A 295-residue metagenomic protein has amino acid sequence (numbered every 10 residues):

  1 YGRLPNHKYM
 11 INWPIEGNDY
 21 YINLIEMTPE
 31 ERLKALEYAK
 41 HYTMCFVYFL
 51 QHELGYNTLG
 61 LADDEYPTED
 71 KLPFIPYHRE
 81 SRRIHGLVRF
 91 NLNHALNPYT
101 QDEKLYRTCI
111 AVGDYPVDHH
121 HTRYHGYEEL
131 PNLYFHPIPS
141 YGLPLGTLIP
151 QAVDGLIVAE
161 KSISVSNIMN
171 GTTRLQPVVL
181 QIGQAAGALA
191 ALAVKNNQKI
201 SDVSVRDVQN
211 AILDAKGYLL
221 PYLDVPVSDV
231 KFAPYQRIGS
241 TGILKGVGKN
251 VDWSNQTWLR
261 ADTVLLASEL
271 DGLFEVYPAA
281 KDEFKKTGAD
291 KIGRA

Functional and structural regions predicted by a protein language model:
Y1-A211: Flavin (FAD/FMN)-binding glycine-rich loop and adjacent Rossmann-like elements that form
Q51, A191, K195, L213-G217 (+2 more regions): Sec-exported extracytoplasmic/periplasmic mature domains
D202-P234: Long, well-structured alpha-helical subdomains associated with metal-dependent extracellular/ecto-lumenal hydrolases
P221-G272, V276-R294: Extracytoplasmic Gram-positive cell-surface binding/anchoring modules and repeats
